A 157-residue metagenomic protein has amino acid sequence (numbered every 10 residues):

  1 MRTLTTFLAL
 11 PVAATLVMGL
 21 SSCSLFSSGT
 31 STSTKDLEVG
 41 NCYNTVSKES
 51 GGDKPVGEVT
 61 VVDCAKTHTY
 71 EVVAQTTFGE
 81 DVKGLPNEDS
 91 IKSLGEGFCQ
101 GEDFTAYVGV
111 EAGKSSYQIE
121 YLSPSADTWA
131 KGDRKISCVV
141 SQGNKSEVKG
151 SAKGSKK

Functional and structural regions predicted by a protein language model:
M1-A13: N-terminal export and membrane-targeting signals
T5-L8, C23-K157: Primary mode marks residue(s) on the alpha4-beta5-alpha5 output face of response regulator receiver
M18-S22: C-terminal motif of bacterial Sec signal peptides marking the signal peptidase cleavage site
